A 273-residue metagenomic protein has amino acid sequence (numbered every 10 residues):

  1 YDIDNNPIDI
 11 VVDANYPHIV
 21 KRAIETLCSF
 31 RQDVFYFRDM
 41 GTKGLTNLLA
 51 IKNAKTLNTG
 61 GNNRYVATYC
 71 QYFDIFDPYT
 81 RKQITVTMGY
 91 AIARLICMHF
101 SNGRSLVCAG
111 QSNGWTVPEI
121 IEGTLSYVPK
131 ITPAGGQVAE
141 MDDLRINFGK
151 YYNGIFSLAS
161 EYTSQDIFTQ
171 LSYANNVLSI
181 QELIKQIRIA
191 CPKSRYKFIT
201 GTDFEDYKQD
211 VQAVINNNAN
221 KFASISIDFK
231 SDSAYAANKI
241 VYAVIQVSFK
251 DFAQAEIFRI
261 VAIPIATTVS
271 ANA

Functional and structural regions predicted by a protein language model:
Y1-A237, V244, S248, A266: A glycine- and small-residue-enriched flexible loop/hinge signal that marks low-structured segments
D251-A255, I260-N272: Mixed-charge, glycine-accented linear interaction segment located at domain edges/termini
